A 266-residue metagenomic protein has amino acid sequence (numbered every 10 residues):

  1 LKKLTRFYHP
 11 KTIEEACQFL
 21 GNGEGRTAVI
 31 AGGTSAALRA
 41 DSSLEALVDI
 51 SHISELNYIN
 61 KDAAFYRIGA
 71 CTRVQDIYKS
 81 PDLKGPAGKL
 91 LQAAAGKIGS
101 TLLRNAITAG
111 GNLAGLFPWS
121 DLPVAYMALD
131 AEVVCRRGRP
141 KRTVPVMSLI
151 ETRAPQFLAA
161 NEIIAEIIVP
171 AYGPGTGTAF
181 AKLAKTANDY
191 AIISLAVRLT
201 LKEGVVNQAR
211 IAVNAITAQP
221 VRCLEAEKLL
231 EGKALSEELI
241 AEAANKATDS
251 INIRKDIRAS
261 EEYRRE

Functional and structural regions predicted by a protein language model:
L1-E266: C-terminal structural segment of proteins
